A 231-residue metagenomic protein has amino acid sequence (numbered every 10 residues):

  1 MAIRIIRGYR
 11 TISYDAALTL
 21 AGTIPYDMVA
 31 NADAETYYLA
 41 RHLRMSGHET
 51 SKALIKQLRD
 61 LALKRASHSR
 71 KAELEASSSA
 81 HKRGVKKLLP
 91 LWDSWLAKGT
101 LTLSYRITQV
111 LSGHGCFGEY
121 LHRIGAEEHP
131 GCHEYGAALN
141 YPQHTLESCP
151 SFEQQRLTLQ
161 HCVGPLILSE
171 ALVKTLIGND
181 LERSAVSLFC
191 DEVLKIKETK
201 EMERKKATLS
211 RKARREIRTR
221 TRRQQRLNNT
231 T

Functional and structural regions predicted by a protein language model:
M1-I5: Short amphipathic alpha-helical coiled-coil/interface segments
R7-S46, T145, H161, L166 (+1 more regions): RNase H-like nuclease module associated with reverse transcription
A16-R106: Extended C-terminal regions of large enzymes
L91, W95, G99-T231: Family-specific functional microsites
